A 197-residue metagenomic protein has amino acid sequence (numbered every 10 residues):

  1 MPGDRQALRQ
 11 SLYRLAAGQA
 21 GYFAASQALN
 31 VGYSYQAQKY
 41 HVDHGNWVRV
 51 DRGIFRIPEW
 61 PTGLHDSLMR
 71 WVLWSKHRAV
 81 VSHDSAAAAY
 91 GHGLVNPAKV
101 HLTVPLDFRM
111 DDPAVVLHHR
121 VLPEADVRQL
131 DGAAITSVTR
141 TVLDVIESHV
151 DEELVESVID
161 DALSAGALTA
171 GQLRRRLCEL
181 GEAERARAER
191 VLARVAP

Functional and structural regions predicted by a protein language model:
M1-P197: Short gly/ser-rich loop at a beta-strand->alpha-helix junction or flexible surface loop bordering the NTP-binding
